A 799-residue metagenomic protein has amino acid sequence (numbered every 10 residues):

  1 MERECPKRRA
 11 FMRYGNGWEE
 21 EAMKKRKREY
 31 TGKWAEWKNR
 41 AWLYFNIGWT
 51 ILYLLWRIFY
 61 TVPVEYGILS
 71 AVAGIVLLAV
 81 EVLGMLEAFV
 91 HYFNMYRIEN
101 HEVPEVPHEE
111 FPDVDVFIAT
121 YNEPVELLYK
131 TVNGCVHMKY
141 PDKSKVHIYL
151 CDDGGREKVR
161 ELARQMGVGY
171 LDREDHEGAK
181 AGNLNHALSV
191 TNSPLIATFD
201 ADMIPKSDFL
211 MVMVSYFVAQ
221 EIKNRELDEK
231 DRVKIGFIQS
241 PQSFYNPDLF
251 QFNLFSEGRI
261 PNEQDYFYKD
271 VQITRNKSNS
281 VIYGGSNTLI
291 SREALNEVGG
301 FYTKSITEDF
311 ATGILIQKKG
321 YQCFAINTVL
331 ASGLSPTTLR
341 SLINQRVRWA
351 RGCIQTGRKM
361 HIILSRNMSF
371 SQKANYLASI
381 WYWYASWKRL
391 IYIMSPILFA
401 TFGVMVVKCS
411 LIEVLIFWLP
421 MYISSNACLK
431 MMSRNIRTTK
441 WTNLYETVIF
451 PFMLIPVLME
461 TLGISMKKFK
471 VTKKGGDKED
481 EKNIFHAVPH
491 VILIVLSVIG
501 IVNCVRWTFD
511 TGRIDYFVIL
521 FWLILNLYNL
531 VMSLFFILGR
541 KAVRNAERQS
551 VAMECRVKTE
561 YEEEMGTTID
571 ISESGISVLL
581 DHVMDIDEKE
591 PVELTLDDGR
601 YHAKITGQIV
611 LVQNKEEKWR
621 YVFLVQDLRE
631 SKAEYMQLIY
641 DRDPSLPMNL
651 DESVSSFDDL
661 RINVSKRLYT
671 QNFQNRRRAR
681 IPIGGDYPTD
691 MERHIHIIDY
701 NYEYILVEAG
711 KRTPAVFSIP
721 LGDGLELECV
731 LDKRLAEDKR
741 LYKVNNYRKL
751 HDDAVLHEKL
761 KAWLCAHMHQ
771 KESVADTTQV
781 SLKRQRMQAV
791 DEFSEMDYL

Functional and structural regions predicted by a protein language model:
E2-E110, A163, S386, F509-D510 (+2 more regions): N-terminal membrane-anchoring/stem segments of glycan-assembly enzymes
L52-V82, Y382-K467, N483-R540: Membrane-embedded multi-pass helical conduit in multi-pass membrane proteins, especially envelope-biosynthetic
D113-D115, H147, A311: Cell-envelope/extracellular polymer assembly enzymes that use nucleotide-activated donors
N133-K145: Short, acidic, metal-binding catalytic loop of nucleotide-sugar glycosyltransferases
C151-V159, H176: A conserved acidic beta->alpha catalytic loop
L171-L195, S207-I306, K318, L339-A378: Long helical/loop segments within the catalytic core of UDP-sugar-dependent glycosyltransferases, especially the large
D200-I204: The conserved acidic donor/metal-binding loop of glycosyltransferases
K478-L799: Structured alpha-helical
